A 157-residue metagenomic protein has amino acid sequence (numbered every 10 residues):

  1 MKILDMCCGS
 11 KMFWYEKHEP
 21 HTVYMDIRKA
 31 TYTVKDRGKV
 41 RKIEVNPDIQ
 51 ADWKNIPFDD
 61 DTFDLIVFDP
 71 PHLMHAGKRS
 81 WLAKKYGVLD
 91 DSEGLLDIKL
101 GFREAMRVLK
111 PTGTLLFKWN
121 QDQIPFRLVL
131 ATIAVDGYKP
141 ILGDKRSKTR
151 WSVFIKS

Functional and structural regions predicted by a protein language model:
M1-S157: Class I S-adenosyl-L-methionine-dependent methyltransferase catalytic core
